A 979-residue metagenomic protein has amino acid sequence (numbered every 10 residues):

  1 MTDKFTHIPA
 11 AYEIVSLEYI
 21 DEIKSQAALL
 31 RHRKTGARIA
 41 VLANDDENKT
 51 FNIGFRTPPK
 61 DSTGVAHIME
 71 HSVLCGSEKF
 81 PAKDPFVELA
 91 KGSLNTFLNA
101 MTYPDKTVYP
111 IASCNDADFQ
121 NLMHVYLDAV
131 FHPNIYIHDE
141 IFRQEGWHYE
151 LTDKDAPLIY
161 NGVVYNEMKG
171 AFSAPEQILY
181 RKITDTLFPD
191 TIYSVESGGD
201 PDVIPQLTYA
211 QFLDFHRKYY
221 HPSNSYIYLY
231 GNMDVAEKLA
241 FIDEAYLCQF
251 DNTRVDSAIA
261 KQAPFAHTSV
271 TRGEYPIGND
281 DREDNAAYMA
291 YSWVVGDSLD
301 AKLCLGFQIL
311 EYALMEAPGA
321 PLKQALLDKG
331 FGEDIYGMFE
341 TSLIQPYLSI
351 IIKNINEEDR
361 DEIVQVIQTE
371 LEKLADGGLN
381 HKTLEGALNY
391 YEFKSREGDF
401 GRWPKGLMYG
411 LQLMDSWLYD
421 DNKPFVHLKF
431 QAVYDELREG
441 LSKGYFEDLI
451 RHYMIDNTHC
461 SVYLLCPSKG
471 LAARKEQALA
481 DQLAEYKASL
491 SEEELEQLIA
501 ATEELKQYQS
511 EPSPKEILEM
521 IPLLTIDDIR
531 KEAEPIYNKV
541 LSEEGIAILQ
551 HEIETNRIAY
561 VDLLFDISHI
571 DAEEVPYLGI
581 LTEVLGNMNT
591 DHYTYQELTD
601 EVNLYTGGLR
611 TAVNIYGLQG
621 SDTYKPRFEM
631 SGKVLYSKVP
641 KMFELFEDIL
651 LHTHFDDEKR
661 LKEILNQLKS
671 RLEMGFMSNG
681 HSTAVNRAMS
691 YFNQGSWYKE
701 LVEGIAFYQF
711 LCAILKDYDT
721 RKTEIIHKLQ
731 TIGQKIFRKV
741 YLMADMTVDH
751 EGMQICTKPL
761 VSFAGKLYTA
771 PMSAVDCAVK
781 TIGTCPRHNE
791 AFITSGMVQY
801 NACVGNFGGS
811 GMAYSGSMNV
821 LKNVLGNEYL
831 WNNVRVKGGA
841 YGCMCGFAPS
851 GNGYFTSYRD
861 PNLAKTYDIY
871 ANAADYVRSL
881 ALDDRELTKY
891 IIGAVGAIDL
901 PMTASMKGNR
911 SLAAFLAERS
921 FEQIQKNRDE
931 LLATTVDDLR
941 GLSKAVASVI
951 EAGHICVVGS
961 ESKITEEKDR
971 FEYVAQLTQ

Functional and structural regions predicted by a protein language model:
M1-T50, A266: Non-catalytic terminal extensions that flank enzyme cores
A43-D45, N52-G54, Y165, K169-S173 (+9 more regions): His/Glu-based metal-binding/catalytic segments typifying zinc-dependent metallopeptidases
N48-P58, D84-H132, D139-L151, Q177-D202 (+9 more regions): M16 family metallopeptidases and their MPP-like homologs
V65, M69-V73, L581: Active-site His/Glu-centered metal-binding helix of metallohydrolases
F97, L213-R217, P276-N279, L322 (+12 more regions): Generic recognition of flexible, low-complexity loop/linker segments
E150-N224, Y228-G278, E283-N285, A290: Hydrophobic, small-residue-rich alpha-helical packing segments that form membrane-like cores
L213-A245, I725-L760, E951: Non-catalytic, conformational "gating/processing" segments within enzyme and secreted inhibitor domains
E439-Q482: Extended, domain-scale alpha-helical bundle/helix-rich regions
